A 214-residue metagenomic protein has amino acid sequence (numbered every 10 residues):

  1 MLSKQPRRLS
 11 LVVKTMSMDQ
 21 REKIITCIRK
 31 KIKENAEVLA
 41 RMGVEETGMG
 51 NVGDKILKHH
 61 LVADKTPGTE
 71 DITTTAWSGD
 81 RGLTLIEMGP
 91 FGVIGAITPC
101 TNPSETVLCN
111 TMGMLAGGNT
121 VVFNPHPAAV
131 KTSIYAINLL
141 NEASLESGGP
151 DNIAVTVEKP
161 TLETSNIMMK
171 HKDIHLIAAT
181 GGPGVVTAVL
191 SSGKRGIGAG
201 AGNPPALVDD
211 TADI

Functional and structural regions predicted by a protein language model:
M1-L85, G113: N-terminal Rossmann-like NAD(P)+-binding subdomain of aldehyde/semialdehyde dehydrogenases
M16, I97, N124, V155-K159 (+1 more regions): Structural motif
A76-V121, H126-N138: Substrate-binding/gating loop at the entrance of the active-site cleft, primarily in PLP-dependent aminotransferase-like
V93, T156-I214: Conserved NAD(P)+-binding/catalytic subdomain of aldehyde/semialdehyde dehydrogenases
G113-L115, S144, V189: Short hydrophobic alpha-helical segments of the AMP-binding
E142-T156: A glycine-rich helix N-cap at a beta->alpha junction
